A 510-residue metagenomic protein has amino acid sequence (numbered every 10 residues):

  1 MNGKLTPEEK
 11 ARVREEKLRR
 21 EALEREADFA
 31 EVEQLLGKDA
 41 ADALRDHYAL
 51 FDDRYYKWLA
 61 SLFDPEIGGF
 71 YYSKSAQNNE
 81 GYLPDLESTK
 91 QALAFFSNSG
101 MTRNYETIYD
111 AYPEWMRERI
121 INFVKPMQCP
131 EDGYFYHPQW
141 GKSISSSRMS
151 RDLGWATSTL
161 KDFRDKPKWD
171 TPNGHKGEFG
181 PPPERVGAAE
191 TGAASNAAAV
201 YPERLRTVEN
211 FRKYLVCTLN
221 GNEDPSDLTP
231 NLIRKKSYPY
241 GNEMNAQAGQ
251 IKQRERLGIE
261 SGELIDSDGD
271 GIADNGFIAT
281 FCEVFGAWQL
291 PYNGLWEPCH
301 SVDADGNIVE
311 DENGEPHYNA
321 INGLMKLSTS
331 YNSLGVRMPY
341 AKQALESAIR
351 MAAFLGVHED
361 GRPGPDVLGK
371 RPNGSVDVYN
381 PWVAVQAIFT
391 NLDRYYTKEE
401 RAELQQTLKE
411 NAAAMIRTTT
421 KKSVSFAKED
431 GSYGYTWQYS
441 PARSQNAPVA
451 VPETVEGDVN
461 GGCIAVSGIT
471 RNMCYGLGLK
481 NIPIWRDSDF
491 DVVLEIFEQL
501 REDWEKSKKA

Functional and structural regions predicted by a protein language model:
N2-K125, I144-R148, D152-N242, Q247-D268 (+5 more regions): Terminal, non-catalytic domain-edge segments
D64, C129-P130, D303, D311 (+1 more regions): Acidic surface patches and DE-rich sequence motifs
K125-S147: Cofactor- and metal-binding active-site motifs of prokaryotic enzymes that mediate redox/radical or nucleophilic
Q128, Q289-L290, A352-A353: Glutamine-centric residue-chemistry signal
Q253-R337: Active-site cradle of extracellular carbohydrate-active enzymes
